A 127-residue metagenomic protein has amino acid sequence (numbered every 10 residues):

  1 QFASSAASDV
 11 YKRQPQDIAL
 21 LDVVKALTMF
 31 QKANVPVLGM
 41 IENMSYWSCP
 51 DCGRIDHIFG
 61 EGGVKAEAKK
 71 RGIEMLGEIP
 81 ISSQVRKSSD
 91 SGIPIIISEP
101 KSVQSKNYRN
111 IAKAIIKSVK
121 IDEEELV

Functional and structural regions predicted by a protein language model:
Q1-Y11: Single conserved hydrophobic/aromatic residue that forms the stacking wall/gate of nucleotide- or nucleobase-binding
A3, A19, Q104: Short, conserved glycine- and acidic-residue-centered signature motifs in active-site or ligand-binding loops
D9-Q16, I41, I79: Conserved phosphate-donor/acceptor-positioning beta-strand/loop module used by diverse small-molecule
D17-L21, I58: Active-site glycine- and acidic-residue-rich loops that bind and position anionic ligands or nucleotide-like cofactors
L21-D22, A26-Q31: Amphipathic helical hotspot of TIR/SEFIR-family domains
M29-V127: C-terminal lobe/tail of nucleotide-utilizing enzymes
